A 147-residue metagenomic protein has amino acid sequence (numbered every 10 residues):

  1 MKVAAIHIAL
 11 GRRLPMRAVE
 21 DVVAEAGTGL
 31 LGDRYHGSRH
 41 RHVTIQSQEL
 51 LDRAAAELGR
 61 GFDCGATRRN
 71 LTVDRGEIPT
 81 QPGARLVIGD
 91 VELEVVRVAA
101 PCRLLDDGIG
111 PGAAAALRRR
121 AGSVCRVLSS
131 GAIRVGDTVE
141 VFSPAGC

Functional and structural regions predicted by a protein language model:
M1-C147: Metal-cofactor-dependent catalytic cores
